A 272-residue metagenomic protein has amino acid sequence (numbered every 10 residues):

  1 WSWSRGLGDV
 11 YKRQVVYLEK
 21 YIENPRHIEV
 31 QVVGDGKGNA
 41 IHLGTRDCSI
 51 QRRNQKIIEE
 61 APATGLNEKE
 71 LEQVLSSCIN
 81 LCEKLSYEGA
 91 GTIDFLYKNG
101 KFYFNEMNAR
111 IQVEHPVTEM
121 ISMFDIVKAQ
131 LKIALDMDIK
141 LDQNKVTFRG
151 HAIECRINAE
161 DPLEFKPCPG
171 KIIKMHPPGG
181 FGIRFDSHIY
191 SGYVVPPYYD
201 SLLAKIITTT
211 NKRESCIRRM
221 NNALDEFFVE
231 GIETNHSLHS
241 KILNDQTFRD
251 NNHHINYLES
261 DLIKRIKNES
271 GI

Functional and structural regions predicted by a protein language model:
W1-W3: Tryptophan (W) side chains
R5, D9-I272: ATP-dependent carboxylate activation and anion-phosphoryl transfer catalytic cores that bind Mg-ATP to form
